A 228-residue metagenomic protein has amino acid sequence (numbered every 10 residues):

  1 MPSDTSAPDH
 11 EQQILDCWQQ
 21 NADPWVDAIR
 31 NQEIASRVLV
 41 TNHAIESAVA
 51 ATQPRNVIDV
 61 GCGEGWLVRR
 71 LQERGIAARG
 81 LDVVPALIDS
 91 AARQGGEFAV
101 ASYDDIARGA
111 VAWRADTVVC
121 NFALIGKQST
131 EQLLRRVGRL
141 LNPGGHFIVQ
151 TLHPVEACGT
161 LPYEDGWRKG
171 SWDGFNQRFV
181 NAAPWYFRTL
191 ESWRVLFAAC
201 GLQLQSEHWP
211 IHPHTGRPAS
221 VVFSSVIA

Functional and structural regions predicted by a protein language model:
P2-T52, W66-L67, S90: Conserved class I S-adenosyl-L-methionine
I58-V60, E64-A107: Class I SAM-dependent methyltransferase SAM/SAH-binding core
R108-V118: A short acidic, Gly/Pro-enriched loop at the edge of an enzyme's catalytic core that lines a small-molecule cofactor
T117-E131: A short SAM/SAH-binding and catalytic strip from SAM-dependent methyltransferases
E131-H146: A short glycine-rich, Lys/Arg-flanked "PGG" loop and its adjoining helix->strand segment in the class I
H146-F175: Conserved class I S-adenosyl-L-methionine
P184-G201: Short alpha-helix
T215-A228: Core SAM-dependent methyltransferase catalytic element
